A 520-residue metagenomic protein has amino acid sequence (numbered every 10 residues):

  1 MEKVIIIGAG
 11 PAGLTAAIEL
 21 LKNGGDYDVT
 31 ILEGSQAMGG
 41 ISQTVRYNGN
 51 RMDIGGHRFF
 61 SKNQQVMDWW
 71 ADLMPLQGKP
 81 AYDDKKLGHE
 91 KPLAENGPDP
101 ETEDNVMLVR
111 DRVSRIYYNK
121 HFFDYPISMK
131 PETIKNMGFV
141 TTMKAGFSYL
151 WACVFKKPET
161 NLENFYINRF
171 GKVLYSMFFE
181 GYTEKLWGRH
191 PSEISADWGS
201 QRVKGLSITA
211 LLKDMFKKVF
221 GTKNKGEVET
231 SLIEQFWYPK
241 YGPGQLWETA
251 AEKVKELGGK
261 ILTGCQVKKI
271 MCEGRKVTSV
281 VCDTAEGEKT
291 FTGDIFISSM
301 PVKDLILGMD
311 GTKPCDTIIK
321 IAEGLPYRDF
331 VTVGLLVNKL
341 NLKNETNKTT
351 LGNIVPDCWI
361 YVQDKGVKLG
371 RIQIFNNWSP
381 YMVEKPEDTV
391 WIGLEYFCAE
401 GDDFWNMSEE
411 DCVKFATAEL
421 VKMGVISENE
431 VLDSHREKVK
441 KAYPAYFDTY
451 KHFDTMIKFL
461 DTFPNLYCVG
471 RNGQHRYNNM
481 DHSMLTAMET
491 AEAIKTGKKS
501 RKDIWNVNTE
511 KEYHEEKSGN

Functional and structural regions predicted by a protein language model:
E2-I31: N-terminal Rossmann-like FAD-binding beta1-loop-alpha1 element of flavoenzymes
A12, A37, K303: Conserved Rossmann-like nucleotide-cofactor binding loop
L21-Y47: Glycine-rich FAD pyrophosphate-binding loop
N23, P239, C265-E410, K414-G424 (+3 more regions): Mid-domain catalytic core of redox enzymes that form a hydrophobic substrate pocket/lid adjacent to a catalytic redox
N48-C153, K204: Dinucleotide-binding Rossmann-like beta1-alpha1 core, especially the glycine-rich loop that anchors the ADP
P131-T133, M137-E273, T278, T292: Active-site/ligand-binding neighborhood in enzyme catalytic cores
K156, D294, S298-L305, D403-E409 (+2 more regions): Conserved mid-domain beta->alpha element of the FAD-binding
E437-K440, F447-N520: C-terminal lid/capping helical subdomain adjacent to the catalytic/cofactor pocket in oxidative enzymes
